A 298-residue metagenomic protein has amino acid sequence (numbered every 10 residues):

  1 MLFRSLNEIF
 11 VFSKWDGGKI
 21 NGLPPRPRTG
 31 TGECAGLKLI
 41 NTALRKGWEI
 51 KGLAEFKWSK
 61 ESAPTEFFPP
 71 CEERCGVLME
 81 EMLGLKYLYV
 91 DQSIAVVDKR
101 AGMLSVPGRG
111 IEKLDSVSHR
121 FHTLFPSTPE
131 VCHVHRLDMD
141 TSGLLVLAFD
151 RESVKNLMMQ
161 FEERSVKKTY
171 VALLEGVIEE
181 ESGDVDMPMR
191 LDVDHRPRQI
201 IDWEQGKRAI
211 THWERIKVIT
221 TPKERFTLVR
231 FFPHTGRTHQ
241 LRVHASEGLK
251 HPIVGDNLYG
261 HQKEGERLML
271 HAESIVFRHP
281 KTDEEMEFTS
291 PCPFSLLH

Functional and structural regions predicted by a protein language model:
M1-H298: RNA pseudouridine synthases
